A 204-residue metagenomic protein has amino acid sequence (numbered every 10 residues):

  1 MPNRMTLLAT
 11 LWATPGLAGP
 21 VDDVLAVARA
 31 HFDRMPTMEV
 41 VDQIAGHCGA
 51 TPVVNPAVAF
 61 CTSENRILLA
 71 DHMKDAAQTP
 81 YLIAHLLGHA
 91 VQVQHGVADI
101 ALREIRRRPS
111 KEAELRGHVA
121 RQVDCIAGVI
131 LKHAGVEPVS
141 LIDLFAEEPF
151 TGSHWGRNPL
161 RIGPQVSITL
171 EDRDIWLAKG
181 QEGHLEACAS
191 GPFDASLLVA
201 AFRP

Functional and structural regions predicted by a protein language model:
M5-G49, E182-P204: A metal-dependent hydrolase signature that marks the N-terminal structural subdomain at the beginning of catalytic folds
G19, M73-L82, S110-R121, S167: Soluble non-cytosolic domains of exported or imported proteins
P20-D33, K111-N158: Short helix/loop segments within enzyme catalytic domains that coordinate or immediately flank catalytic cofactors
G46-T79, I83, L87-G96: Active-site scaffold of zinc-dependent metalloenzymes
L87-R103, I130-G135: Catalytic Zn2+-binding segment of zinc metalloproteases
V93-R121: Post-HEXXH active-site segment of zinc metalloproteases
K132-P204: Long, well-structured alpha-helical subdomains associated with metal-dependent extracellular/ecto-lumenal hydrolases
